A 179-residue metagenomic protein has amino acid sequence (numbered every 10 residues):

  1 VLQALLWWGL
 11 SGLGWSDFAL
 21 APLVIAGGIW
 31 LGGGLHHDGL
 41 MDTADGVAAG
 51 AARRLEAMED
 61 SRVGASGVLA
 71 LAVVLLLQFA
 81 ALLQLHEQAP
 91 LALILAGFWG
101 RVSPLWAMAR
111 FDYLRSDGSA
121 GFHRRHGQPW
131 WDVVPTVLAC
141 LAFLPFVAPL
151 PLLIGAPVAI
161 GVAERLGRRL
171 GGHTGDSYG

Functional and structural regions predicted by a protein language model:
V1-G33, H37, M41, V47-R53 (+1 more regions): Hydrophobic alpha-helical transmembrane segments
